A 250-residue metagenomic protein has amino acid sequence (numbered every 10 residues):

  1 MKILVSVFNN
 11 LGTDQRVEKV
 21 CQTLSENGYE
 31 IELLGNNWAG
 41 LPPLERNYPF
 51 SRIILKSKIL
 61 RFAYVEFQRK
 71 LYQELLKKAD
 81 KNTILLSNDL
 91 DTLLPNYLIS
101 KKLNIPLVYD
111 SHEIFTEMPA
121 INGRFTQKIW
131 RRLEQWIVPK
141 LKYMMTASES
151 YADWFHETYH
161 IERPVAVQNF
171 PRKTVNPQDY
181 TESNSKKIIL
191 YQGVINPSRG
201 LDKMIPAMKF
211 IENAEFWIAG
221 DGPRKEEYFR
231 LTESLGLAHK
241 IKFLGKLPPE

Functional and structural regions predicted by a protein language model:
M1-G40, Y143, D202-K209: N-terminal subdomain of nucleotide-sugar transferases
V5-S6, E182-M208, W217: Conserved donor-binding/catalytic core segment of Leloir-type glycosyltransferases
D14, G40, R69, I84-N104 (+2 more regions): An aromatic- and histidine-rich active-site surface loop
G35, R131-Q178, N184, F243: Donor nucleotide-sugar binding/catalytic pocket of nucleotide-sugar-dependent glycosyltransferases
N47-Q73, E117, N122, T126: A short, charged, and often flexible helix/loop element on the N-terminal side of the glycosyltransferase catalytic
V65-E66, L103-P106, F115-W136, K173 (+1 more regions): Nucleotide-sugar donor phosphate/pyrophosphate-binding loop at the beta->alpha transition of glycosyltransferases
R69-L76, L94, L98-K102, Y109 (+2 more regions): Membrane-proximal helix-turn-helix segments that form the acceptor-binding/catalytic region of lipid-linked
E226-E250: Nucleotide-activated donor-binding/catalytic signature segment of Leloir-type glycosyltransferases, i.e., the conserved
